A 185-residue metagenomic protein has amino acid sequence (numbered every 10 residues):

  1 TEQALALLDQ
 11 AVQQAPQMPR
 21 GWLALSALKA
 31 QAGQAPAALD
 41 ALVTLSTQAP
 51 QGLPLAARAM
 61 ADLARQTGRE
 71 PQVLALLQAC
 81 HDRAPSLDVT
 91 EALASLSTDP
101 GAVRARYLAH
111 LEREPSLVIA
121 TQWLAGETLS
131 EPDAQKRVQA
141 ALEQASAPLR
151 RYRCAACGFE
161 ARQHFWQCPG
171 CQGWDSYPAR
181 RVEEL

Functional and structural regions predicted by a protein language model:
E2-Q10, A35-T47, R69-R83, P100-E114 (+1 more regions): Alpha-helical repeat scaffolds
L7, W22-K29: TPR/Sel1-like alpha-solenoid repeat signature
Q14-A15, L28-L55, A147: Long amphipathic alpha-helical scaffold regions
P16, P50-Q51, A84-P85, E114-P115: Short coil turns that delineate tetratricopeptide repeat
G21, L55-A56, V89-T90, I119-A120: TPR alpha-solenoid repeat register
K29, L63-A64, L93-T98, E127: Residue at a conserved register position within TPR or TPR-like alpha-solenoid repeats
E112-L185: Cys/His-clustered metal-coordination modules, chiefly Zn-binding fingers
